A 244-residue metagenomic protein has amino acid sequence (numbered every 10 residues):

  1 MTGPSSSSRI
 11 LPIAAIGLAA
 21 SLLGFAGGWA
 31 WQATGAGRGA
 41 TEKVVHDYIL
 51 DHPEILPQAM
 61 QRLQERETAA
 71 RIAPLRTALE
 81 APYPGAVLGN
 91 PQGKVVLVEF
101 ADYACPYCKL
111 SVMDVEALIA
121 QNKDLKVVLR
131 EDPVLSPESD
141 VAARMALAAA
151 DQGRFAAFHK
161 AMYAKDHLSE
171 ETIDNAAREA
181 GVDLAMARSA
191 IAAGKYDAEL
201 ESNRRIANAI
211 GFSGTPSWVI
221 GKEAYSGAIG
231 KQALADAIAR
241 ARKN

Functional and structural regions predicted by a protein language model:
T2-P137, A192, A198-A209, G214 (+1 more regions): Extracytoplasmic thiol/disulfide redox context detector
F25, P133-N244: Cysteine-centric redox/oxidoreductase cores and disulfide-bonded domains
